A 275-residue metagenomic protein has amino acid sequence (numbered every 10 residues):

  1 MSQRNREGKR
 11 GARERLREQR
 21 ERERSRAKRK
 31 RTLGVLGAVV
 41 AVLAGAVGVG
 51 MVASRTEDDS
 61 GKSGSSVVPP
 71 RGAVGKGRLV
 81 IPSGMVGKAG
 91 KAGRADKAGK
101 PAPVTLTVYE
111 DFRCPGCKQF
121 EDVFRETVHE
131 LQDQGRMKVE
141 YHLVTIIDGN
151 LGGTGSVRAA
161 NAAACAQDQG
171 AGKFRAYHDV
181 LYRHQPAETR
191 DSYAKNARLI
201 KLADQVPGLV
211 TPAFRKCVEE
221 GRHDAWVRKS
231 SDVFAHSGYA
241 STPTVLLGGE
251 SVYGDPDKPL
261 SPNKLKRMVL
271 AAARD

Functional and structural regions predicted by a protein language model:
Q3-G34, A38-E57, L202-D275: C-terminal cap of thioredoxin/glutaredoxin-like
A12-E14, M85-G93, A164-Q167, A194-R198: Short acidic/polar alpha-helix capping motifs at helix-coil junctions
R20-R22, K97-P101, D133-R136, G170-F174 (+2 more regions): Short hydrophobic/aromatic-rich motifs at helix boundaries and adjacent loops
S54, G87, G93-G99, S156 (+1 more regions): Short low-complexity stretches enriched in small and charged residues
R55-D133, L143, D275: Extracytoplasmic low-complexity, Pro/Thr/Ser/Ala/Gly-rich segments that lie immediately after a secretion/anchoring
G64-V67, C165, K216-E220: Functionally engaged cysteine thiol sites
A102, F112, K118-R198: Structural alpha/beta surface segment adjacent to cysteine/selenocysteine redox centers across thiol/disulfide enzymes
T107-V108, K138-Y141, T244-L246: Structural recognition of the beta-strand scaffold that forms the well-ordered cores of secreted hydrolase catalytic
